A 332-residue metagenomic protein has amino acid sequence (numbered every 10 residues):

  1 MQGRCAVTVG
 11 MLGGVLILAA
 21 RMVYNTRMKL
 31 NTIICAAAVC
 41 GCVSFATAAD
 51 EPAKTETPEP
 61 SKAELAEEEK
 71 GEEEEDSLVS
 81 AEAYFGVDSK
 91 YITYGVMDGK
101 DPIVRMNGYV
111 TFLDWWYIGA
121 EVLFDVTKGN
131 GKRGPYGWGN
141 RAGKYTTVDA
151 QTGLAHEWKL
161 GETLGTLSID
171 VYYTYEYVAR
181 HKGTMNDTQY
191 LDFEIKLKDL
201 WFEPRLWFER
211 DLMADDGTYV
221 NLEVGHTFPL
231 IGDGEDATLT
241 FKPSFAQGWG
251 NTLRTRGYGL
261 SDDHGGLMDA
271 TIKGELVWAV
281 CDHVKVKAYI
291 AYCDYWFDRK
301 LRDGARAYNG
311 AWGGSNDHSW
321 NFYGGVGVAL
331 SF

Functional and structural regions predicted by a protein language model:
M1-S80: Cleavable N-terminal export/targeting peptides
A49-K132, Y323, A329: Short glycine/proline- and aromatic-enriched beta-strand/turn motifs that initiate or cap beta-hairpins
E69-S80, W115-I118, A142, E157-S168 (+4 more regions): Short loop/turn motifs that connect adjacent beta-strands in outer-membrane beta-barrel proteins
F85-V87, M106-F112, A150-H156, Y173 (+7 more regions): Residues on the lipid-exposed face of transmembrane beta-strands in outer-membrane beta-barrel proteins
D88-I92, D125-G129, E176-R180, E209-M213 (+3 more regions): Structural signature of outer-membrane beta-barrel domains
M97-D98, A120-E223, D303, Y308-F322: Outer-membrane pore/translocation modules
D187-T271, E275: Detector for outer-membrane/organellar transmembrane beta-barrel domains, recognizing the amphipathic beta-strand
I272, V277-F332: Predominantly the C-terminal beta-signal and adjacent terminal strand-loop region of outer-membrane beta-barrel
